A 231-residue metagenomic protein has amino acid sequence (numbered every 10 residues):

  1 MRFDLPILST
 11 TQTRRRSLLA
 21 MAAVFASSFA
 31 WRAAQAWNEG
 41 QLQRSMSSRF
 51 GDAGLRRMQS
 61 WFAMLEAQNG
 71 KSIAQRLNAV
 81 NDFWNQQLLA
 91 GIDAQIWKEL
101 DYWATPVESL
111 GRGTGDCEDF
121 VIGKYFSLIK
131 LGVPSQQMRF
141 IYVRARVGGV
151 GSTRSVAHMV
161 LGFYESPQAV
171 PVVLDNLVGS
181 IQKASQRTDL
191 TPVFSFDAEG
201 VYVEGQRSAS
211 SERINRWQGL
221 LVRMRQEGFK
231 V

Functional and structural regions predicted by a protein language model:
R2-S9, T13-M21, F25, F29-V231: A structural boundary/capping signal
